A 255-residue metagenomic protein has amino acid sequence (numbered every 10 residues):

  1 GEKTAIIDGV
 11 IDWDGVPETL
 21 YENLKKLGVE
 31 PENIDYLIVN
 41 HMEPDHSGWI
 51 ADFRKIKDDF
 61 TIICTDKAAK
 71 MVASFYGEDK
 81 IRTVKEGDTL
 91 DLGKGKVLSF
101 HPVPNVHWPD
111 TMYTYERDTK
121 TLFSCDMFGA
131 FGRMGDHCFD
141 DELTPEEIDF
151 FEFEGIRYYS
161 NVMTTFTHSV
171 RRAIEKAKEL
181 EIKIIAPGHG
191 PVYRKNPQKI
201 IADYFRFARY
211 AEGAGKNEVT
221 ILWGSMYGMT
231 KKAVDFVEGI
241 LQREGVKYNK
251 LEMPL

Functional and structural regions predicted by a protein language model:
G1-L27, Y113-E116, K120-S124, V219 (+1 more regions): Conserved beta-strand hairpin/beta-sheet module of binuclear metal-dependent hydrolase folds, prominently
E2-D14, Y158-N161, P187-V192, E238-K247: Acidic/glycine-enriched edge-of-secondary-structure segments
I7-V10, N33-M42, I62-D66, L122-C125 (+1 more regions): Active-site neighborhood of phospho(di)ester-bond hydrolases with catalytic His/Asp-centered motifs
V16-I63: Active-site metal-binding motif and surrounding structural segment of the metallo-beta-lactamase
M42-H46, G190-R194, G224-M229: Gly/Ser/Thr-rich loops at beta-strand to alpha-helix junctions that form or flank small-molecule/cofactor-binding
C64-T111, S169-R172: Metallo-beta-lactamase
V97-P187, Y193-K195: Metallo-beta-lactamase
P197-L255: N-terminal beta1-alpha1-beta2 submodule of the flavodoxin-like/Rossmannoid cofactor-binding fold
